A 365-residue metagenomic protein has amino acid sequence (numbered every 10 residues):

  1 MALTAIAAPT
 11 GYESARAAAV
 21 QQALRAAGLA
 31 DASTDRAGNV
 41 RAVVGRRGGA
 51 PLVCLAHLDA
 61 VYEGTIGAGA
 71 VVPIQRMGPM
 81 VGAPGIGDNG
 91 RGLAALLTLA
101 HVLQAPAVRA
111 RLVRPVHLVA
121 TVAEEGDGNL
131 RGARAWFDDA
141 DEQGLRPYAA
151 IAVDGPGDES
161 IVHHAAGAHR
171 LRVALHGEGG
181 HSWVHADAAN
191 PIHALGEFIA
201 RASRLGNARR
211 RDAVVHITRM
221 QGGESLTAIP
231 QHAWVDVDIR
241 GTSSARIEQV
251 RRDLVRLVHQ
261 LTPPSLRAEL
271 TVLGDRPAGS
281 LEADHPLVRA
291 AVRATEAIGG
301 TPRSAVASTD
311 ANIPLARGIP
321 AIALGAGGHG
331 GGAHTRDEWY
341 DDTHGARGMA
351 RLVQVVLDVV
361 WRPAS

Functional and structural regions predicted by a protein language model:
M1-V81, R109: Acidic/His- and Gly-rich active-site-bordering loop/insert found across diverse amide/peptide-bond hydrolases
A5, P9, Y62, P156-D158 (+2 more regions): Metal-dependent amide/peptide-bond hydrolase catalytic core, centered on the "pita-bread" metallohydrolase fold
S14, M80, G85-A166, I217 (+1 more regions): Acidic/histidine-rich catalytic neighborhood of metal-dependent amide-processing enzymes
V20, L93-L103, A133-W136, L195-I199 (+2 more regions): Buried hydrophobic packing segments
A32-S33, G82-N89, S304-S308: Active-site nucleophile and cofactor-binding loops and adjacent substrate-binding regions of central metabolic enzymes
A50-V53, P79-M80, V116-H117, Y148-I151 (+3 more regions): Structural motif
L55-H57, V119-T121, A150-D154, A174-H176 (+1 more regions): Short beta-strand segments
H169-L171, A233: Hydrophobic core residues within well-ordered beta-strands of beta-rich domains
